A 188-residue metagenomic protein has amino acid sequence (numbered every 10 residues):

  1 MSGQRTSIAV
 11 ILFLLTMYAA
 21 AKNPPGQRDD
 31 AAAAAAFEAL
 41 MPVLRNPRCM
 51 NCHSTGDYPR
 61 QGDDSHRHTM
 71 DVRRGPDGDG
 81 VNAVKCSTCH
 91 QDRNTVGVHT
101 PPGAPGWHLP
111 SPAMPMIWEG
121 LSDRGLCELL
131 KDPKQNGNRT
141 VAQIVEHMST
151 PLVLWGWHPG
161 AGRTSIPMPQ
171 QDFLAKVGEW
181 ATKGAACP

Functional and structural regions predicted by a protein language model:
M1-M41, Q61, R74-D77, N94-P188: N-terminal export/targeting leaders of redox proteins
A32-A33, H68-T69, C89: Short amphipathic alpha-helical surface micro-motifs
A35, P47, V81-V84, D172: Short, well-structured alpha-helical interface segments that form or flank functional binding sites
P47-G56, A83-R93: The canonical Cys-X-X-Cys-His
R48-D79: N-terminal, post-signal-peptide region of Sec/Tat-exported proteins
